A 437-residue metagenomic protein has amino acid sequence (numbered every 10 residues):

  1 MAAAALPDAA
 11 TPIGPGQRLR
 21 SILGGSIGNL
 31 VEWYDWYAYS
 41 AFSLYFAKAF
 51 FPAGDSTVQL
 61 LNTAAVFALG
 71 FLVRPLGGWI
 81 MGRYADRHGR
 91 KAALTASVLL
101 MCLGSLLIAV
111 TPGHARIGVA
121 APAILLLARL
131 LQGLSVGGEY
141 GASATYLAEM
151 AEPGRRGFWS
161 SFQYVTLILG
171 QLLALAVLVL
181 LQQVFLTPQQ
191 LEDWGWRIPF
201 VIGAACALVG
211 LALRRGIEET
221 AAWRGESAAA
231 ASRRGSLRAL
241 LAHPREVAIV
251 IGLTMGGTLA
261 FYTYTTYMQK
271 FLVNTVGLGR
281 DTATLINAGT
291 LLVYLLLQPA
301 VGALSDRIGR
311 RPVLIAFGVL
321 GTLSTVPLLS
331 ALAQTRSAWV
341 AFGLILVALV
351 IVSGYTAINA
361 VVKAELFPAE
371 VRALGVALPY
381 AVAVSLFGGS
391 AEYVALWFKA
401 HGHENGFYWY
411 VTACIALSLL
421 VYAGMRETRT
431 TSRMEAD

Functional and structural regions predicted by a protein language model:
Y39-S40, P244-Y294, F387-E392: Extracytoplasmic gate region of multi-pass secondary transporters
S43-L76: Extracellular/periplasmic helix-loop-helix junction of adjacent transmembrane segments in MFS-like secondary
A64-R83, C102-G104, A288-V301: Central cavity-lining transmembrane alpha-helices of secondary-active solute carriers, predominantly the Major
R87-L99, R307-V319: Cytoplasmic membrane-interface "Motif A"-like loop-to-helix N-cap segments of 12-TM Major Facilitator Superfamily
L99-G118, V319-T335: C-terminal ends and interior cores of transmembrane alpha-helices in multi-pass membrane transporters/permeases
F158-Q182, L378-A391: Glycine-rich segments within core transmembrane alpha-helices of 12-TM secondary carriers
G210-I217, V362, A413-D437: Multi-pass alpha-helical transporter architecture, strongest for 12-TM Major Facilitator/SLC carriers used
R311-I358: C-terminal transmembrane helical hairpin of 12-TM major facilitator-type secondary transporters
